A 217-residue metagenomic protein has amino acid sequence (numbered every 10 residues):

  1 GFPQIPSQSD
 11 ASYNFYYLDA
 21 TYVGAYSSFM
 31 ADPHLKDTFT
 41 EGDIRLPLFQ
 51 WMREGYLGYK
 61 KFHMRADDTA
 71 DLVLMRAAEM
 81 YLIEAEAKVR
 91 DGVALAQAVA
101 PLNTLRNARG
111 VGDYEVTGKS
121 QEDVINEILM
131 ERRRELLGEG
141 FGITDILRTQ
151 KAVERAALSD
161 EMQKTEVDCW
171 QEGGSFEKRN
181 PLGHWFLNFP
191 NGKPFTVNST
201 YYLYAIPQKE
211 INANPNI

Functional and structural regions predicted by a protein language model:
G1-F15, G24, D37-I217: Acidic/polar-rich alpha-helix caps and helix-coil junctions
S28-F29: Accessory nucleic-acid engagement and inter-domain coupling regions that lie outside the RecA/P-loop ATPase cores
